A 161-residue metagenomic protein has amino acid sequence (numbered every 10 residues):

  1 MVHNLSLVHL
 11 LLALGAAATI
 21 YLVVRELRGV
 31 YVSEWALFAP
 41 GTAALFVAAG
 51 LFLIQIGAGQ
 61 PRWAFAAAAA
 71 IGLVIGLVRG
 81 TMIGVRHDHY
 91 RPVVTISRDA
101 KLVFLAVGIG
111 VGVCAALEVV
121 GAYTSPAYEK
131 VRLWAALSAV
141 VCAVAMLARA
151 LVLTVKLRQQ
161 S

Functional and structural regions predicted by a protein language model:
M1-A13, I20-T42: Basic/polar, acidic-poor N-terminal "presequence/leader" segments that form or can form short amphipathic helices
M1-L7, L51-F65, V120-L133: Helix-coil boundary and interhelical linker segments in multi-pass alpha-helical membrane proteins
V2-A16, A64-V74, R132-C142: Structural signature of hydrophobic alpha-helical transmembrane segments
A18-E34, G80-V94, A150-Q159: C-terminal ends of transmembrane helices
Y31-L45, W63-A69, V94-K101: Cytoplasmic-side transmembrane-helix entry/capping segments in multi-pass membrane proteins
P40-G59, G110: A generic, lipid-embedded transmembrane alpha helix
G59-V85: Alpha-helical transmembrane-segment detector that highlights a single hydrophobic TM helix and its immediate
L105-S161: C-terminal membrane-adjacent module
